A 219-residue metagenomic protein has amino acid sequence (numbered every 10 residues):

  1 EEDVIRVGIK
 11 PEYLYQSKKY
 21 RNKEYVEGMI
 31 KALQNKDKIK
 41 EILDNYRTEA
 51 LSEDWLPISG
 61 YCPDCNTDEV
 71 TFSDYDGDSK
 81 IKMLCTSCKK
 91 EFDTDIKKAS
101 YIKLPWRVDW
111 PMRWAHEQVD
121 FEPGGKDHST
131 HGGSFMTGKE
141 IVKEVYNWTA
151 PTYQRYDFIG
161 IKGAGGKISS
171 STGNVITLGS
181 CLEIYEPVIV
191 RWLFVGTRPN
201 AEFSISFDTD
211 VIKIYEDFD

Functional and structural regions predicted by a protein language model:
E1-V7: A glycine-rich helix N-cap at a beta->alpha junction
D3, K31, N35, I42-N45 (+3 more regions): Residues that form generic nucleotide/phosphate-binding pockets
I9-T172, L178: Active-site cores that bind ATP or allylic diphosphates and position pyrophosphate for catalysis
T130, F135, D157-D219: Catalytic adenosine-cofactor/nucleotide-binding cores of aminoacyl-tRNA synthetases and other
